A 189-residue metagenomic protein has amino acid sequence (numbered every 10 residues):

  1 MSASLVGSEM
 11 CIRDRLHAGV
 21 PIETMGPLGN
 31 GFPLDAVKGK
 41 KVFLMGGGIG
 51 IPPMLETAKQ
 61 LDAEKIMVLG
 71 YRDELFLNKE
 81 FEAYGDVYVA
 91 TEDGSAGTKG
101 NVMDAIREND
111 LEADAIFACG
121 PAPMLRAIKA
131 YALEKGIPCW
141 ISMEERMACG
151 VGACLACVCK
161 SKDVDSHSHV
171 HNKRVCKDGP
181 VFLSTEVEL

Functional and structural regions predicted by a protein language model:
M1-G7, I12: Single conserved hydrophobic/aromatic residue that forms the stacking wall/gate of nucleotide- or nucleobase-binding
G7, R15, D178: Phosphate-coordinating loops and pocket residues in cytosolic domains that bind phosphorylated ligands
C11, D35-G39, K162-H169: Intrinsically disordered, low-complexity coil segments
R15-R146: FNR/FR-type flavoprotein reductase catalytic core
P53, A122-P123, E144-P180: Local cysteine-cluster metal-coordination motifs and their immediate loop/turn environment, predominantly Fe-S cluster
L183, E188-L189: C-terminal hydrophobic helical "lid"/dimerization subdomain of Rossmann-like NAD(P)H-dependent oxidoreductases
